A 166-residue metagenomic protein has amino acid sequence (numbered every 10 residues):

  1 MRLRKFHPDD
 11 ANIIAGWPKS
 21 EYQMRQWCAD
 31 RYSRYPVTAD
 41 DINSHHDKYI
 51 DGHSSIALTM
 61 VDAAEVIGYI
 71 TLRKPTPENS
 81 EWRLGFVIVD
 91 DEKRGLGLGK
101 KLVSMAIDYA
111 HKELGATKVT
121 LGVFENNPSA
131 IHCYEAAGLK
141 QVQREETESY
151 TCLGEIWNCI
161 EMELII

Functional and structural regions predicted by a protein language model:
M1-R2: Extreme N-terminal starter segment of soluble prokaryotic enzymes
K5-A11, A15-R94, V103-M105, Y109 (+2 more regions): Acetyl-CoA-dependent GNAT
A63, T76, N126, C152-L153: A short beta-turn/loop motif at secondary-structure boundaries
N79, G97, K101, C152-L153 (+1 more regions): Residues at secondary-structure transition points
N79-E81, K118, C159: A generic structural signal for beta-strand entry/edge sites
D90-S104, F124-H132, A136: Conserved glycine-rich acetyl-CoA-binding loop
K112-G122: Conserved GNAT acetyl-CoA-binding A-motif
T120-V123, E135-I156, E161: Conserved catalytic-core motifs of GNAT/GCN5-like acyltransferases
